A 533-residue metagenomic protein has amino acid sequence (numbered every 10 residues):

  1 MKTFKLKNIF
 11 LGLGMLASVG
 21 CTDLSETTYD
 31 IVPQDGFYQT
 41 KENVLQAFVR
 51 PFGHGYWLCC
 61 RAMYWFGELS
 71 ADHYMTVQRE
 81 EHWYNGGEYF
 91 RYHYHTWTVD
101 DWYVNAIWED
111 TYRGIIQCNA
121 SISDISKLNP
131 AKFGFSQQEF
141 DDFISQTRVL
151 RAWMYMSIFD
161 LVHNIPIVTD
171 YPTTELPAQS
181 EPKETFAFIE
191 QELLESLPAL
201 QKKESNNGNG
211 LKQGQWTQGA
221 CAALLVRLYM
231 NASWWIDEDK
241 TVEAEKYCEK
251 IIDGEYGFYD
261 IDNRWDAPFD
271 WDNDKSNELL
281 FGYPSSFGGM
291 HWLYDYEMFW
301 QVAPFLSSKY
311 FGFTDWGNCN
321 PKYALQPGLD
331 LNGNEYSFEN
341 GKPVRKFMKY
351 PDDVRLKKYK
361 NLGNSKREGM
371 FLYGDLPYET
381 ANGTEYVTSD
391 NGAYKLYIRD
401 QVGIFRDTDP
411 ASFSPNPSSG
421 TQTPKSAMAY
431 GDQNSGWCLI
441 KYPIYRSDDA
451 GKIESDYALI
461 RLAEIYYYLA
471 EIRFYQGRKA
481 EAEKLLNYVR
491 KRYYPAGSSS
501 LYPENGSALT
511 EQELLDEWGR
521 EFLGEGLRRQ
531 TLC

Functional and structural regions predicted by a protein language model:
G20-D23, H82-W83, T98, T111-G114 (+8 more regions): Long, intrinsically disordered, low-complexity segments
T22-G86, L194, G219-P410: An aromatic- and glycine-enriched ligand-binding surface/loop that stacks and positions planar moieties
T40-Q46, G53-C59, M63, E81-V162 (+3 more regions): Conserved, well-structured interaction surfaces
D101, N105, L362, K366-N487: C-terminal substrate/ligand-recognition segments
S157-L161, P166, E204, N231-D237 (+1 more regions): Short coil/turn linking the two alpha-helices of tandem helical-hairpin repeats
